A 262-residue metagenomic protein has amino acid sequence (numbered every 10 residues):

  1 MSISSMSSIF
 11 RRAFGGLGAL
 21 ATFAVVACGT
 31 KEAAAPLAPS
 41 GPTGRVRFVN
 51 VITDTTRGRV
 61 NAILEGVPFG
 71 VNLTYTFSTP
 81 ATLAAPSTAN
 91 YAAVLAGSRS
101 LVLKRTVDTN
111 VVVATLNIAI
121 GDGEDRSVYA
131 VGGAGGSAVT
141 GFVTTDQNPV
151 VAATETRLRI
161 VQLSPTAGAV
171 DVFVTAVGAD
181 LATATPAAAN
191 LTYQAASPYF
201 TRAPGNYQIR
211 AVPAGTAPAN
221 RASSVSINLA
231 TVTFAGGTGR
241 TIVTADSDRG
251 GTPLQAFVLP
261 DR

Functional and structural regions predicted by a protein language model:
M1-A27: Sec-dependent bacterial lipoprotein signal peptides
C28-R262: Intrinsically disordered, low-complexity polar regions and short flexible loop motifs
